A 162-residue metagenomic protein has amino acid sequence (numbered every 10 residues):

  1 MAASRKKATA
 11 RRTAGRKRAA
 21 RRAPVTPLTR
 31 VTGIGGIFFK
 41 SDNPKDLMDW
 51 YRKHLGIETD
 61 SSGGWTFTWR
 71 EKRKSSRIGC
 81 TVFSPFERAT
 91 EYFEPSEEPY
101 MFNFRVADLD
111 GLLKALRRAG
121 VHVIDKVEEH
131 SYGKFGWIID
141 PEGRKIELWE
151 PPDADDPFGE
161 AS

Functional and structural regions predicted by a protein language model:
A2-G33, S62, L113-S162: Vicinal oxygen chelate
P27, S75, Y92-E94, E128: Generic marker of residues within folded, mature protein domains
L28-T32, F38-V82: Core segments of cupin and vicinal oxygen chelate
I34-D42, R88-R117, K134-I139, R144: Vicinal oxygen chelate
F38-F39, W50-Y51, F67, Y100 (+2 more regions): Aromatic side chains
K45, R73, D108-D110, A154: Residues that cap or initiate secondary-structure elements
L55-E58, F104-R105, K126-V127: Short linear motifs in intrinsically disordered
